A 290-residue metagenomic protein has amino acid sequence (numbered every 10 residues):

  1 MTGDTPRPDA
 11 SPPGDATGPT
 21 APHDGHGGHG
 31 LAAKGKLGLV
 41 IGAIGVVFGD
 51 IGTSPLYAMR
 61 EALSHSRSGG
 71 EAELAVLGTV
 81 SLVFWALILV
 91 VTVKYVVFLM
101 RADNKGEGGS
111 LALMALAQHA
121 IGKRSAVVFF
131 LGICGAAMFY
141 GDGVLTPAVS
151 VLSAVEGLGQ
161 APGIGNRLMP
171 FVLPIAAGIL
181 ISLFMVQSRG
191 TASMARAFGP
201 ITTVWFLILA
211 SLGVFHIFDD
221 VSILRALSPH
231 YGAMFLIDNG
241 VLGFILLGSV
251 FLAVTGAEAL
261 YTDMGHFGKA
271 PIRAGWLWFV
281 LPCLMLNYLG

Functional and structural regions predicted by a protein language model:
T2-G290: The structured alpha-helical core of multi-pass membrane proteins
